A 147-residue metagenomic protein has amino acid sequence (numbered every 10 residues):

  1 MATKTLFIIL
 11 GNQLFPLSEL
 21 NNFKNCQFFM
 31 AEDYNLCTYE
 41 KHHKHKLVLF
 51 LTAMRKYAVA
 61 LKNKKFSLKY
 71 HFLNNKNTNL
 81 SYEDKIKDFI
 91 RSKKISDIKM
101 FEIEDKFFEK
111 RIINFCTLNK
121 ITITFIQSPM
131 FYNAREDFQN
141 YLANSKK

Functional and structural regions predicted by a protein language model:
M1-L73: N-terminal beta-strand-loop-alpha-helix module at the start of alpha/beta ligand-binding or catalytic domains
F15, L36, K76, K106 (+1 more regions): Surface-exposed, flexible loop/turn segments at secondary-structure boundaries
E19-N21, E40-H42, L61-N63, L80-E83 (+2 more regions): Generic alpha-helix signal with a bias toward terminal, lower-confidence helices and secondary-structure junctions
A53-K56, S81-K85: Well-ordered alpha-helical segments embedded in enzymatic catalytic cores
L73-N74, I103: Short strand-loop junctions, especially beta-strand C-caps/beta-turns that link beta-sheets to coils or alpha-helices
N74-L80: Acidic-and-aromatic substrate-binding clefts and catalytic sites of carbohydrate-active enzymes
E83-K147: Beta-rich, aromatic/charged-enriched effector core domains that present basic-aromatic interfaces for binding
